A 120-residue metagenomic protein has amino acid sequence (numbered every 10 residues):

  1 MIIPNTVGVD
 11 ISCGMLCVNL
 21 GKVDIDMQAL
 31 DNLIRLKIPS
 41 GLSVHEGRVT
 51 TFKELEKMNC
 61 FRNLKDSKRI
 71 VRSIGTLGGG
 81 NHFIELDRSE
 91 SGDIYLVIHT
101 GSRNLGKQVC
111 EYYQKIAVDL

Functional and structural regions predicted by a protein language model:
M1-S91, Q108-L120: Glycine-rich, flexible loop motifs
D93-Y95: Hydrophobic residues embedded in beta-strands of well-ordered beta-sheets
